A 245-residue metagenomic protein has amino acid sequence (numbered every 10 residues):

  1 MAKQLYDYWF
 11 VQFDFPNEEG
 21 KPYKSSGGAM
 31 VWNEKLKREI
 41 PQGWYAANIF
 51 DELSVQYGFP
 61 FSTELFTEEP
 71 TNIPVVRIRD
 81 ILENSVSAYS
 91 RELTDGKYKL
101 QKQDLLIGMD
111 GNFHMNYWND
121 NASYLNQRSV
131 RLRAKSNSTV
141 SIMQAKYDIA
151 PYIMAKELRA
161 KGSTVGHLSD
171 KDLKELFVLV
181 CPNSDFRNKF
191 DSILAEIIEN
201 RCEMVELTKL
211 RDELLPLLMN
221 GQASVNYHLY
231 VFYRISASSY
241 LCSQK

Functional and structural regions predicted by a protein language model:
M1-Y8, S25-P60, P182-V231, S236-K245: Non-catalytic DNA-recognition/assembly elements of restriction-modification systems
Y6-E18: Surface loops at the rim/top face of extracytoplasmic beta-rich domains
G20-S25, S62-P70, R159-G162: Short coil/turn segments at secondary-structure boundaries
M30-L36, A47-L65, T71-D104, R131-A134 (+1 more regions): Sequence-specific dsDNA recognition surfaces
E39, S129-S141, G166, D170-E199 (+1 more regions): Proline-centric
R77-I78, G96-M154, R159-K161, S169: A short beta-sheet element
E83-S85, H114-N116, V225: Flexible loop/turn segments at secondary-structure boundaries
